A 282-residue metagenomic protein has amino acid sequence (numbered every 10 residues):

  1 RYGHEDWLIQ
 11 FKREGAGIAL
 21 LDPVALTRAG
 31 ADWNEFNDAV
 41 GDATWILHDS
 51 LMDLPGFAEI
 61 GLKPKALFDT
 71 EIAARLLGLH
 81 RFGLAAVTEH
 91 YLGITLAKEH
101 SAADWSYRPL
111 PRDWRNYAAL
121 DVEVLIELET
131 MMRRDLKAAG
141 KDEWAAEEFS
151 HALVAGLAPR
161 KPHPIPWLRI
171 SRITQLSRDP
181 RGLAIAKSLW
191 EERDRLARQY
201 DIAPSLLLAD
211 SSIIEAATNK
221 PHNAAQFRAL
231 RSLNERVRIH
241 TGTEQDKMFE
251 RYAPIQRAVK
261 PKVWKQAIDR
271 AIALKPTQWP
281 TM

Functional and structural regions predicted by a protein language model:
R1-A86, H90: Conserved RNase H-like, two-metal-ion catalytic cores of nucleic-acid enzymes
F68, E99-R108, A138-F149: Short, surface-exposed recognition loops or helix-turn segments adjacent to catalytic cores
I72-L76, S106, S211-E215: Conserved short loop/turn motifs at secondary-structure junctions
L77, N116-Y117, T130-M131: Catalytic palm subdomain of template-directed nucleic-acid polymerases, centered on the conserved carboxylate motif
A86-D113: A short, charged helix-loop
R112, L128, M132-M282: Accessory DNA-binding and partner-docking regions appended to nucleic-acid-acting proteins, especially the terminal
